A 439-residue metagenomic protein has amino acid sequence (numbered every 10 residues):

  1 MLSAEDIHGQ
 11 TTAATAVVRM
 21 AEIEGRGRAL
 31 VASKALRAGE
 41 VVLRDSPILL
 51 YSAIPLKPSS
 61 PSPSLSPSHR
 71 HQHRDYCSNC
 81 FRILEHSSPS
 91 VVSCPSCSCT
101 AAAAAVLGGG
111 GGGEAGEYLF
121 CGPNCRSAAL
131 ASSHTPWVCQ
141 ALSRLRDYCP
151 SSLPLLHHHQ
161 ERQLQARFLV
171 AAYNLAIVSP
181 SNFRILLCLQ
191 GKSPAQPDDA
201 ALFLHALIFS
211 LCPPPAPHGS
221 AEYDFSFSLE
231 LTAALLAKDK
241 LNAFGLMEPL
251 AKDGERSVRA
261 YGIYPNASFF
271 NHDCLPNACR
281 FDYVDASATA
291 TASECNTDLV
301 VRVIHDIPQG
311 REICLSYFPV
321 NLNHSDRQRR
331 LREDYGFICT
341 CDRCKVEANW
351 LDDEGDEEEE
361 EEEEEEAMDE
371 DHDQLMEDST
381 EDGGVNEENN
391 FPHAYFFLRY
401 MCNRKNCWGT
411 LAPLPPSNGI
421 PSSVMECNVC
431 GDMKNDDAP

Functional and structural regions predicted by a protein language model:
M1-S52: N-terminal alpha-helical interaction blocks
T11-A14, H71, Y264, F396: A short, polar/charged loop/turn motif at coil->beta-strand junctions and beta-hairpin connectors
A32, V42-L43, F120-C121, F270-N271 (+1 more regions): Short hydrophobic-aromatic micro-motifs
A32-A35, R259-G262, I304-I307, L331-E333: A general structural signal for short secondary-structure junctions and capping/turn motifs
S52-N174, C274-P439: C-terminal SET catalytic tail plus cysteine-rich post-SET Zn-binding segment of SAM-dependent SET-domain
L156-N296, E333-D334, T340-R343: Catalytic cores of histone-lysine modification enzymes
